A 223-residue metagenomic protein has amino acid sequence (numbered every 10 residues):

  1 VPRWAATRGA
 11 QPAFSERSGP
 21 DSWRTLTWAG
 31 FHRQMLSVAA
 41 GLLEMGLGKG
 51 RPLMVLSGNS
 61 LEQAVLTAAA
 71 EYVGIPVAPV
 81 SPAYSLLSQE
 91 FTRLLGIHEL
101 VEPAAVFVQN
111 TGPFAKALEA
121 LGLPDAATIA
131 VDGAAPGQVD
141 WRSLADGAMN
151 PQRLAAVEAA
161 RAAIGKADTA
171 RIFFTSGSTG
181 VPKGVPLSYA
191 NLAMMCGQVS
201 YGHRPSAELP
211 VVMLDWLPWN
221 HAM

Functional and structural regions predicted by a protein language model:
G9-P12, T128-V131, A135-F174, V181 (+1 more regions): Conserved pre-ATP/AMP-binding loop-to-beta segment of ANL
A10, F14-A68, Y84-R93, R142-N150 (+1 more regions): Conserved AMP-binding/adenylate-forming core of the ANL superfamily
R24-A29, R161-I164, A170-M194: Conserved AMP-binding A3 loop
M35-S37, P151-Q152, K166, V185-S206: Conserved structural elements of the adenylate-forming
A39, S60-S85, G96-A105, L209-V212: A short helix-loop-beta submotif of the ANL/AMP-binding
V55, A167, G202-M223: Conserved AMP-binding loop of ANL adenylate-forming enzymes
L56-N59, P82-A83, F107-G112, D132 (+1 more regions): Structural motif
Y84-E119, Q152-R153, M195-L214: Conserved ATP-dependent adenylate/AMP-binding module captured primarily in the ANL superfamily
